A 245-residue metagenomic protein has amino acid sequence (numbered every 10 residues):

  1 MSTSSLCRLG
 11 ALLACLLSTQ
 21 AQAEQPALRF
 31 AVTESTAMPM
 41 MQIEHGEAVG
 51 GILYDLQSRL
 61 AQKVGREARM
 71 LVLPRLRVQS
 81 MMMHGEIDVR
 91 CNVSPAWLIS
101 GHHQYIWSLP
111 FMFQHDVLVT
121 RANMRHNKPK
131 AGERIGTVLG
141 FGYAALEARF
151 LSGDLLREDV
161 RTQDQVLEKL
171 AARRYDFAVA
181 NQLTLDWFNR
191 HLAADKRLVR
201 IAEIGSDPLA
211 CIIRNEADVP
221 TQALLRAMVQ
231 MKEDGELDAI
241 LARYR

Functional and structural regions predicted by a protein language model:
R8-S18: Bacterial N-terminal signal peptides
E24-G101, K130, T137, D159-V160 (+1 more regions): Extracytoplasmic small-molecule ligand-binding "clamshell" domains of the periplasmic binding protein/Venus flytrap
E34-T36, M112-V117, R190-V229: Periplasmic-binding protein-like
E67-P74, L155-K169, I201-A202: Short beta-strand-to-loop elements that line the ligand-binding cleft of bilobed periplasmic-binding protein-like
E67-R69, A145-R161, V229-R245: Ligand-binding clefts/hinges and TM-proximal coupling segments of bilobed small-molecule sensing domains
L71, L76-D88, D164-T184, H191: Short helices/loops that flank or line small-molecule/ion binding pockets
S80, N92-H102, D176-G205: A ligand-binding cleft/hinge motif common to bilobed small-molecule-binding domains
H115, V119-V138: Flexible hinge/capping segments at coil-to-helix
